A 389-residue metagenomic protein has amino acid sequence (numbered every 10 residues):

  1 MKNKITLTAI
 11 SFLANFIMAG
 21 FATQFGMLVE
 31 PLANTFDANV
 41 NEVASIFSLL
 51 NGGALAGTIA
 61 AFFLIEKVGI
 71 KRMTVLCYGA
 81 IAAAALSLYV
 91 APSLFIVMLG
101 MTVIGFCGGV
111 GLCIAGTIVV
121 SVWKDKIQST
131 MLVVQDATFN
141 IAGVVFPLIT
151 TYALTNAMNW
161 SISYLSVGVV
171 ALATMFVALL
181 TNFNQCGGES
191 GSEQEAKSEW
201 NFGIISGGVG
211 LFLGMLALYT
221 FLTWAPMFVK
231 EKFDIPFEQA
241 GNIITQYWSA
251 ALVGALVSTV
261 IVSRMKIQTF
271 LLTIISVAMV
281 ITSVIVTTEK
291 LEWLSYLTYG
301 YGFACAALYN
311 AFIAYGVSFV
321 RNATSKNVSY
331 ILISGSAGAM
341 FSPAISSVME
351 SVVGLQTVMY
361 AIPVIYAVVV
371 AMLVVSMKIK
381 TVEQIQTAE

Functional and structural regions predicted by a protein language model:
F25-G26, F202-T245, L252-A255: Extracytoplasmic gate region of multi-pass secondary transporters
D37, G69, V90-F95, T288-E289: Helix-breaking motifs and short loop linkers at transmembrane-helix boundaries and internal kinks in secondary membrane
A56-P92: Conserved MFS/SLC helix-loop-helix module at the cytosolic interface between two early adjacent transmembrane helices
G57-G69, G254-K266, E350: Helix-to-loop junctions at the C-terminal end of transmembrane segments in multipass secondary transporters
G100-A137: Cytoplasmic helix-loop-helix junction between adjacent transmembrane helices in 12-TM secondary transporters
M131-F183: Helix-loop-helix hairpin linking two adjacent transmembrane segments in secondary transporters
Q268-F312: C-terminal transmembrane helical hairpin of 12-TM major facilitator-type secondary transporters
F319-L355, I362: A late C-terminal transmembrane helix in Major Facilitator Superfamily
